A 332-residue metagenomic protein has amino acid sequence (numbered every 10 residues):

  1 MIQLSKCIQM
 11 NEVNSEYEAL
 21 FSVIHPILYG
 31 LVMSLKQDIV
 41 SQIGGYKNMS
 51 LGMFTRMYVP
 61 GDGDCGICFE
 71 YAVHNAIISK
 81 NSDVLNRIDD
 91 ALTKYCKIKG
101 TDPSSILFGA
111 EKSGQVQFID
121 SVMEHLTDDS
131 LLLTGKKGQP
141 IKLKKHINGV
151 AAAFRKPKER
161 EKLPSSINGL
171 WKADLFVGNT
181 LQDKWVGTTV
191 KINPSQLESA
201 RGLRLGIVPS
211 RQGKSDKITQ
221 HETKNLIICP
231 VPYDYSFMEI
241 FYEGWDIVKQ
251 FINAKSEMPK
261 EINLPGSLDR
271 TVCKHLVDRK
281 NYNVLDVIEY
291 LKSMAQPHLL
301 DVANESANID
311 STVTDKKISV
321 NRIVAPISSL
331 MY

Functional and structural regions predicted by a protein language model:
M1-C96, S329-Y332: Nuclease-adjacent, charged terminal/linker segments that flank catalytic cores
M1-I39, I247-Y332: Long, compositionally biased intrinsically disordered regions
I2-L4, M10, S82, N86 (+11 more regions): Hydrophobic transmembrane signal anchors and adjacent membrane-proximal interface regions, especially in viral
K47-S50, K97-S105, E198-G202: A short, polar/proline- and glycine-enriched secondary-structure boundary/capping micro-motif
S79-G169: A short acidic/basic microdomain associated with nuclease active sites
L92-Y95, W171, W185, W245: A residue-identity detector for tryptophan
F154, K162-L170, V190-V277: Catalytic cores of nucleic-acid endonucleases
I167-G169, F176-T188: Active-site beta-strand-loop-beta-strand hairpin of nuclease catalytic cores that positions key catalytic residues
